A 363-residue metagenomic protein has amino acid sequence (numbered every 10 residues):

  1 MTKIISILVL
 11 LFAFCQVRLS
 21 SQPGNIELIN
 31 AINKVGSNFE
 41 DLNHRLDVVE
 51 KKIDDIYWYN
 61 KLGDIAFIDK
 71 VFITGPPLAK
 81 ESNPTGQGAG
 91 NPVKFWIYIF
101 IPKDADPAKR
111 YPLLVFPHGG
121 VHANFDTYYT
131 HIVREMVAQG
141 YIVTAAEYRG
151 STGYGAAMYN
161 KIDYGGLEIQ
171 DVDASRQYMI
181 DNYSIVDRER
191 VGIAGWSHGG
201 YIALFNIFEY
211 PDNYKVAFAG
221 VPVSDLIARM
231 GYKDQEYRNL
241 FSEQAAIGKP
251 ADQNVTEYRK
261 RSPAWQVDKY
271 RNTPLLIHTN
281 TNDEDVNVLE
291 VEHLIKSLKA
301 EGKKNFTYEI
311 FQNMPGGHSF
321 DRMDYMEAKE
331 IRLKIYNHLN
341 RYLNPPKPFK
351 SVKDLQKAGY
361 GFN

Functional and structural regions predicted by a protein language model:
I4-A13: Sec-dependent N-terminal signal peptides
A13, L19-D69, G359-N363: N-terminal targeting or regulatory segments adjacent to alpha/beta-hydrolase or S9 domains
P23, Y57-A89, I99, N337-N363: Extracellular/periplasmic ectodomains of large secreted or surface enzymes and adhesion receptors
L62-F95, K103-E189, W196, G231: Cap/lid segment of the alpha/beta-hydrolase catalytic domain
P77, Y148-N363: Active-site-proximal cap/loop segments of hydrolase catalytic domains
I97, V143, F306-Y308: Generic structural signal for residues in well-ordered beta-strands
